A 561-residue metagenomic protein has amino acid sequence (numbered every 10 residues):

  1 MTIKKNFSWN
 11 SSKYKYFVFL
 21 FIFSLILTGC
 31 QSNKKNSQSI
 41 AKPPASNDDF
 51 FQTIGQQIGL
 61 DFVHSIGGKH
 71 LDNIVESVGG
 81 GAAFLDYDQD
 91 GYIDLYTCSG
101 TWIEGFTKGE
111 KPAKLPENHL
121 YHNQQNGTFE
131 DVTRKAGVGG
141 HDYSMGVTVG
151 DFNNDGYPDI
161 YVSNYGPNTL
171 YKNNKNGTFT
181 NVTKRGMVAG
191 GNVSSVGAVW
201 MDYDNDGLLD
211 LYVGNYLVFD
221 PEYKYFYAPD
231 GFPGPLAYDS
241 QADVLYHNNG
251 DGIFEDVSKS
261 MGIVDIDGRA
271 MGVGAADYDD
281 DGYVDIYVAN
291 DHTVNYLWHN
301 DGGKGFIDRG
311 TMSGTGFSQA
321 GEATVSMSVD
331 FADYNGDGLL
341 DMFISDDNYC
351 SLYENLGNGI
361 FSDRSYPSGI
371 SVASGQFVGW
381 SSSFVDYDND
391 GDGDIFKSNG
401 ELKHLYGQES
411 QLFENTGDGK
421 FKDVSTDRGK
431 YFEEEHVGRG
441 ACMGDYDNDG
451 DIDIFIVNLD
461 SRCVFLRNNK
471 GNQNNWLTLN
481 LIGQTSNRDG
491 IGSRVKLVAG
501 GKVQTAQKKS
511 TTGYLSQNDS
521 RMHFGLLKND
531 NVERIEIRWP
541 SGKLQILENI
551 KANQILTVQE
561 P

Functional and structural regions predicted by a protein language model:
L27-G29: C-terminal motif of bacterial Sec signal peptides marking the signal peptidase cleavage site
Q31-K34: Bacterial signal peptide processing site
F51, I93-S99, D155-N164, L211-N215 (+6 more regions): Hydrophobic beta-strand segments that make up the repeating blades of beta-propeller and related beta-repeat
F51-I54, T128-G137, T178-V188, G252-I263 (+3 more regions): Blade-edge beta-strand/turn elements of extracellular beta-propeller and related beta-sheet repeat scaffolds
L60-G81, K114, A136-T148, M187-V199 (+9 more regions): Repeat-based blade/solenoid architectures
G68-K69, V372, L402-Y406, Q411 (+1 more regions): Gly/Ser/Thr/Pro-enriched helix-cap/hinge segments flanking short amphipathic alpha-helices
G79-Q89, H122, Y143-P158, L170-K172 (+9 more regions): Beta-propeller blade termini
C98-L115, N215-Y238, F396-Y406: Short, conserved, GDST-rich strand-edge loop motifs in beta-rich repeat architectures
